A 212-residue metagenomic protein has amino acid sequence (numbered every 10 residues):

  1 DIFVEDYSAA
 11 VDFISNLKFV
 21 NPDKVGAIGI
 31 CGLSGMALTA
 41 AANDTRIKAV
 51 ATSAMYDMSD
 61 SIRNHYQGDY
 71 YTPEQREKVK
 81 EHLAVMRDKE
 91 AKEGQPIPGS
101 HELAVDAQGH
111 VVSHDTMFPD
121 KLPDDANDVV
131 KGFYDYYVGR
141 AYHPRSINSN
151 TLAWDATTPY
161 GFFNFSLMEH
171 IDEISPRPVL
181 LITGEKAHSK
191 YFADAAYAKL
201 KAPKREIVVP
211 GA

Functional and structural regions predicted by a protein language model:
D1-K18: Alpha/beta-hydrolase active-site loop
K18-G32, P178: Alpha/beta-hydrolase fold nucleophile elbow
I28-I30, A51-A54, V209-P210: Alpha/beta-hydrolase-fold catalytic nucleophile elbow
L38-D135: Alpha/beta-hydrolase-fold enzymes
H65-Y66, A153-I171, H188: Active-site nucleophile elbow and catalytic-triad environment of alpha/beta-hydrolase enzymes
F163, T183-D194: Conserved alpha/beta-hydrolase "acid-adjacent" motif
I174-S175, L180-T183: Short beta-strand/loop motif that positions the catalytic acidic residue of the alpha/beta-hydrolase fold
L200-A212: Catalytic histidine neighborhood in serine/cysteine hydrolases with alpha/beta-hydrolase-type architecture
